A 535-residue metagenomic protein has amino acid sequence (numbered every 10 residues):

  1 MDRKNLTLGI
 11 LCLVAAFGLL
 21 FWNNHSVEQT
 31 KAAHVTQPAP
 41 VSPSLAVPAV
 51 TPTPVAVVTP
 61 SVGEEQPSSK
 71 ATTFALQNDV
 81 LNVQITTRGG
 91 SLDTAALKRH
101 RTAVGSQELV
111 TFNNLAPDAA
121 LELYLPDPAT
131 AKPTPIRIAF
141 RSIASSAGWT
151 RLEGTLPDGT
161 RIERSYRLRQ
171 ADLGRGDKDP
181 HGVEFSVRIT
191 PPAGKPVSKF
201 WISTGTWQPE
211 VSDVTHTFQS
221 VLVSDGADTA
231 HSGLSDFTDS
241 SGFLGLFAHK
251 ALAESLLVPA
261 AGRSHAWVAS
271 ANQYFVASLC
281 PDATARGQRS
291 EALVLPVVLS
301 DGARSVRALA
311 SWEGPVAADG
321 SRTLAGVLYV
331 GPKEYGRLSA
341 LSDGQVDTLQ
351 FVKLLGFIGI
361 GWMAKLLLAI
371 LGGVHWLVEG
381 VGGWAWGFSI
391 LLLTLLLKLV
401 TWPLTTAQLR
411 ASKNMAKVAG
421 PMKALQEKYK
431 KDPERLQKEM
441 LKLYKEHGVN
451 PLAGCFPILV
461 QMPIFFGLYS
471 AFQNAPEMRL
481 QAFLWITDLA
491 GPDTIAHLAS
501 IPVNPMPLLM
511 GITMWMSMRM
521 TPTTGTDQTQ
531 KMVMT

Functional and structural regions predicted by a protein language model:
M1, L377-G383, L443-E446, L489 (+2 more regions): Helix-boundary and loop/linker segments of multi-pass membrane transporters
M1-L399: Membrane-protein biogenesis/insertion across secretory and organellar systems
K4-L8, S389, L393, A453-P457 (+2 more regions): Alpha-helical transmembrane segments of integral membrane proteins
L8-F21, F465-L468, L508-T513, T535: Core hydrophobic alpha-helical membrane-spanning segments
L11, A15, L392-L396, V400 (+3 more regions): Lipid-exposed faces of alpha-helical membrane segments in multi-pass integral membrane proteins
V187, D319, L399-F466, A471 (+1 more regions): Membrane-interface amphipathic helices and adjacent TM-edge segments
K353-K428, R435, L441, K445 (+2 more regions): Transmembrane alpha-helical segments that form the functional core of multipass membrane systems
G467-T513: Conserved catalytic motifs of ABC-family nucleotide-binding domains
